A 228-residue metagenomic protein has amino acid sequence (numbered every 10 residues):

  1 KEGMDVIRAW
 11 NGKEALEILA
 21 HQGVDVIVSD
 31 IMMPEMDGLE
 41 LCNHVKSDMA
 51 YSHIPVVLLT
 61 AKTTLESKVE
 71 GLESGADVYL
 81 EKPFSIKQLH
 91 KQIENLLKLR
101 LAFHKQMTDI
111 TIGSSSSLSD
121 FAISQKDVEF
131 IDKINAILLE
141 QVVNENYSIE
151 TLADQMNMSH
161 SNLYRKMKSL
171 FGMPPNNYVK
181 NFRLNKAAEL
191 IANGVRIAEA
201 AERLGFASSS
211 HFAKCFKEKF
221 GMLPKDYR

Functional and structural regions predicted by a protein language model:
G3-W10, I18: Short hydrophobic/Thr-rich beta-strand motif most characteristic of the beta2 strand and flanking loop of CheY-like
H21, S169-A207: Terminal helix-turn-helix DNA-binding modules in bacterial transcription factors
Q22-V28: Active-site beta3 strand of CheY-like receiver
M33: Receiver (REC) domain active-site loop signature in two-component systems and cognate sites in sensor histidine kinases
F84-I93, L97, K105: C-terminal output helix
N193-R228: Sequence-specific DNA-binding recognition helix
